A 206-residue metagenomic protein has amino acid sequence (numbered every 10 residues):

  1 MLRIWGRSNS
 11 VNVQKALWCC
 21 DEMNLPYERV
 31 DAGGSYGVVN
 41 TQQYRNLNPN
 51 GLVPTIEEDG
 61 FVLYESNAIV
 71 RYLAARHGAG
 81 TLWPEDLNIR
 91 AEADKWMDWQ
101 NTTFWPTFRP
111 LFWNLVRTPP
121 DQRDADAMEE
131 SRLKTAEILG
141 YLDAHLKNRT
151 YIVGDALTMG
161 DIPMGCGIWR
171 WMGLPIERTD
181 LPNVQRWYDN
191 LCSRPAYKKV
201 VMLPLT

Functional and structural regions predicted by a protein language model:
M1-E129, L133-A136, D143: GST-like domain detector, emphasizing the conserved glutathione-binding G-site in the N-terminal thioredoxin-like
V30, S66, L181, V201-M202: Residue-level detector of family-conserved "landmark" positions at structurally sensitive sites
G34-S35, G160, L205: Conserved beta-strand edge residues that scaffold enzyme active sites
N88, Q100-P195, V200: GST-like fold's C-terminal all-alpha helical module
R117, L205-T206: Carbohydrate-binding/catalytic loop surfaces
